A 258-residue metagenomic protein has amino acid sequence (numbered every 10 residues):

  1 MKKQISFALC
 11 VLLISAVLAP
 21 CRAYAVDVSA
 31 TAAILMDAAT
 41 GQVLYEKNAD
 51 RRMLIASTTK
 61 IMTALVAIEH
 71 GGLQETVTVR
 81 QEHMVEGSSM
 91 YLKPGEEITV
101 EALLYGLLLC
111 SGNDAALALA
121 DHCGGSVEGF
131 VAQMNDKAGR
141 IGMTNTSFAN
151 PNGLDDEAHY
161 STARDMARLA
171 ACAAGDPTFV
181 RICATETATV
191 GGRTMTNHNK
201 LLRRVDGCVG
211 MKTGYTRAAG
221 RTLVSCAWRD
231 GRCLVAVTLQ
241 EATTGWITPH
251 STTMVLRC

Functional and structural regions predicted by a protein language model:
M1-S6, V100: Structural motif marking the loop-to-transmembrane transition
Q4-A23: Sec-dependent N-terminal signal peptides of Gram-positive bacterial secreted proteins and lipoproteins
P20-R164, R168-P177, R229: Active-site-adjacent loops and short helices of periplasmic peptidoglycan-processing enzymes
M143-S147, D155-C258: Domain-terminus/edge residues, biased toward the C-terminal soluble/receptor-binding domains of extracytoplasmic
